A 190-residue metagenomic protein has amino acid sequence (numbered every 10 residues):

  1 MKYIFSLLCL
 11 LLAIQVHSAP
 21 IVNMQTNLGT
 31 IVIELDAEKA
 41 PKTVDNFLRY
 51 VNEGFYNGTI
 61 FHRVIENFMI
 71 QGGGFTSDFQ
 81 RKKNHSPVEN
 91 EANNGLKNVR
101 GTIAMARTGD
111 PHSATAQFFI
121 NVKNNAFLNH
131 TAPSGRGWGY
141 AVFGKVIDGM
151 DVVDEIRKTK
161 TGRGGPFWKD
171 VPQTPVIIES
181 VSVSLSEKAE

Functional and structural regions predicted by a protein language model:
M1-I4: Positively charged n-region of N-terminal signal peptides that target proteins for export
L11, V16-E190: Cyclophilin-like peptidyl-prolyl cis-trans isomerases
